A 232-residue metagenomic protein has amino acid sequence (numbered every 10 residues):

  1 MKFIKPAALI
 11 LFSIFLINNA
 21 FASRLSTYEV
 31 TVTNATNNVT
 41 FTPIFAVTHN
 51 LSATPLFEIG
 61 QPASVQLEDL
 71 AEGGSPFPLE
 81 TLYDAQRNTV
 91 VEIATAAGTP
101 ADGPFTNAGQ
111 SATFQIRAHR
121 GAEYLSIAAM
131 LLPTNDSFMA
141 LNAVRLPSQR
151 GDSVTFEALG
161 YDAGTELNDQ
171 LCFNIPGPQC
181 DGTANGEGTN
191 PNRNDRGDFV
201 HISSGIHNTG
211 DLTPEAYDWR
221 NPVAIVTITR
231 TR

Functional and structural regions predicted by a protein language model:
M1-A8: Bacterial N-terminal signal peptides that target proteins for export
F12-L16: Hydrophobic core
I17-A22: Sec/Tat signal peptide C-region and signal peptidase I cleavage site
R24-T27, A35-G151: Structured domain cores in non-transmembrane regions
T99-R232: Mature, soluble, non-transmembrane domains
